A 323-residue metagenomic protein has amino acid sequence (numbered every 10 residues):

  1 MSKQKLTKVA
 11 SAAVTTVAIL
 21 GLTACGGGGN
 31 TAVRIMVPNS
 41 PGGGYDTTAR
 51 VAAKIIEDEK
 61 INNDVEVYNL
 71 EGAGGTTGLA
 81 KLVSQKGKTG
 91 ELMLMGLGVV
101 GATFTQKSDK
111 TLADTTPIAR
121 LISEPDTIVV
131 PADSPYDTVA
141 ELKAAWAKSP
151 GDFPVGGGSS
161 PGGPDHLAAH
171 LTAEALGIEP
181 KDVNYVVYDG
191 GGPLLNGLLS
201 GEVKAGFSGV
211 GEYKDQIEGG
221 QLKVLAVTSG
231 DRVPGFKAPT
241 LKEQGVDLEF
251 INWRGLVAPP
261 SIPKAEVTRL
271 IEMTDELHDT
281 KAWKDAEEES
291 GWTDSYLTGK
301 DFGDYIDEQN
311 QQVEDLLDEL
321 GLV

Functional and structural regions predicted by a protein language model:
S2-A13: Bacterial N-terminal signal peptides that target proteins for export
G21-A24: C-terminal motif of bacterial Sec signal peptides marking the signal peptidase cleavage site
G26-D114, I178-K204, D294-L297, L322: N-terminal (or domain-start) structured segment
V33, K81-G90, T103-D189, P193 (+1 more regions): Hinge/capping helix and adjacent helix->loop/strand transition within the periplasmic-binding protein
D46-K54, H166, H170, K284 (+1 more regions): Short, surface-exposed alpha-helical segments at coil->helix boundaries
L97-K107, H170-G177, S200, K204-A238: A ligand-binding cleft/hinge motif common to bilobed small-molecule-binding domains
E212-D279, S290, D304, E308-Q311 (+1 more regions): C-terminal lobe and pocket-closing loops of periplasmic/extracytoplasmic Venus-flytrap solute-binding proteins
